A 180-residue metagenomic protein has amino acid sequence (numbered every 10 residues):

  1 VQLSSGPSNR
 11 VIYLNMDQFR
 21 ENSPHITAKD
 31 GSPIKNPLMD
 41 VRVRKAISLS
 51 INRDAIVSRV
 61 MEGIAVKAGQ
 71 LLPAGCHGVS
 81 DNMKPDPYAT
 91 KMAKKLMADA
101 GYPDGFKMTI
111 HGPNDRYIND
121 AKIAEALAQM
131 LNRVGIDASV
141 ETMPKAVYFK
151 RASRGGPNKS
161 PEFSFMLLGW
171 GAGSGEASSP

Functional and structural regions predicted by a protein language model:
V1-V60, V66, C76-P180: Extracytoplasmic/periplasmic ligand-capture domains
A65-V66, L71: Short, surface-exposed glycine/acidic/tryptophan-bearing loops
